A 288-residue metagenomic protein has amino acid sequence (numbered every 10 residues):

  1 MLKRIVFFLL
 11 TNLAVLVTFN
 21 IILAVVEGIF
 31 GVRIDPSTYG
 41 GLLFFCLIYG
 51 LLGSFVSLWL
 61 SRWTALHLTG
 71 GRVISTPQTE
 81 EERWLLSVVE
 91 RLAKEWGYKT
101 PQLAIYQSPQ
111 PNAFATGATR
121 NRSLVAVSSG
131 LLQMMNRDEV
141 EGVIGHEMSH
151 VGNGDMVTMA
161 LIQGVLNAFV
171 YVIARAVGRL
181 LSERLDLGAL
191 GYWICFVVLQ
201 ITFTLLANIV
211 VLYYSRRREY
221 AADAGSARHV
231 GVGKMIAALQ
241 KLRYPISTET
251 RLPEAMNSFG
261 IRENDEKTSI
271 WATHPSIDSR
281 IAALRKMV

Functional and structural regions predicted by a protein language model:
M1-S54: N-terminal low-structure segments adjacent to metalloprotease catalytic domains across cellular compartments
M1-V6, L10, M159, V177-A238: Metalloprotease/metallohydrolase-associated module, dominated by Zn2+-dependent proteases
A14, I144, M148-G152, V165 (+2 more regions): Active-site His/Glu-centered metal-binding helix of metallohydrolases
G41-L66, E90, K94-E95, L199-V210: Transmembrane alpha-helices and immediately adjacent membrane-cytoplasm interface residues in multi-pass integral
S57-V157, E249-P253: Peri-catalytic and regulatory segments of divalent metal-dependent proteins
G71-R91, R218-L239: Membrane-cytosol interface motif
Y98-R122, I209, Y213, S226-V288: Active-site-proximal gating segments in proteases and membrane effectors
M148-N167, M235: Catalytic Zn2+-binding segment of zinc metalloproteases
